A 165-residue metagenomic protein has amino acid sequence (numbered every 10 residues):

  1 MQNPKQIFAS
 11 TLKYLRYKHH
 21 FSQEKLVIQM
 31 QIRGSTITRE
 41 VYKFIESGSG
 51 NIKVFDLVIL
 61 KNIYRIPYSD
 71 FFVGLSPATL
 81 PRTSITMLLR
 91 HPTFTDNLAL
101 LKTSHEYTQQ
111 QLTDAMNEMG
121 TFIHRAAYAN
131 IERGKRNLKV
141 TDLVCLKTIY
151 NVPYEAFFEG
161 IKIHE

Functional and structural regions predicted by a protein language model:
M1-H19, T79-H105: A short, Lys/Arg-rich alpha-helix, primarily the initiator
K5, Y17, Q31-I32, S47 (+5 more regions): Residue-level detection of the helix-turn-helix DNA-binding "recognition helix"
L12, Q23, V54-L57, L98 (+3 more regions): Helix-turn-helix DNA-binding elements, focusing on the entry/boundary residues of the two helices that contact DNA
L15, E40, I45, F55 (+7 more regions): Tandem-repeat architecture and repeat-register "anchor" residues
H20-F44, E106-N130: Short alpha-helical DNA-recognition segment
K53-D70, K139-A156: DNA major-groove recognition helix of helix-turn-helix/homeodomain DNA-binding modules
D56, D70-M87, A156-E165: Short amphipathic recognition helices of helix-turn-helix/homeodomain-type DNA-binding modules
